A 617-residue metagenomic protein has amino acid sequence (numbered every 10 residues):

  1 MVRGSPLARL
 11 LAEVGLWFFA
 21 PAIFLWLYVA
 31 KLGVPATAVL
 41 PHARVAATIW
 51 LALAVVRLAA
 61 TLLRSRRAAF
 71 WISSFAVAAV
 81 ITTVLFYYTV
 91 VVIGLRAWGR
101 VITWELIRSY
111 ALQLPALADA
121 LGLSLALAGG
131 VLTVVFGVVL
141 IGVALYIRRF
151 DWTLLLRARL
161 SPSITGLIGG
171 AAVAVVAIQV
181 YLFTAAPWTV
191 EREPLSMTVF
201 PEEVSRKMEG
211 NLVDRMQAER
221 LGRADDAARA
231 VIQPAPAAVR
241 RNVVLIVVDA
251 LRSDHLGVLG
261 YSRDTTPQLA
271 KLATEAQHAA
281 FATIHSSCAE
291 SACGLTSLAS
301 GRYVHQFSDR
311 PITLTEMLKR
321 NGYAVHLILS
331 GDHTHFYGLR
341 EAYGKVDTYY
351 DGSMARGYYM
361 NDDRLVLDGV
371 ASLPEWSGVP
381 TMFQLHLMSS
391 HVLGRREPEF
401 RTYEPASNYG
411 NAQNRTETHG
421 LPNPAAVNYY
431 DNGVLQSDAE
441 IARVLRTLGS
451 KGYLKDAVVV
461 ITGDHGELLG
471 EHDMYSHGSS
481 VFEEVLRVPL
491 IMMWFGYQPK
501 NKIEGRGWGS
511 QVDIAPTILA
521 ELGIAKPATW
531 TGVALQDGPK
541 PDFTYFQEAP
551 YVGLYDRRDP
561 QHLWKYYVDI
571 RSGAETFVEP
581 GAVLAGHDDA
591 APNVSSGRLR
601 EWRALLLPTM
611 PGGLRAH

Functional and structural regions predicted by a protein language model:
M1-P194: Transmembrane and membrane-interface helices of multi-pass, inner-membrane envelope-modifying transferases
V34-A43, G357, N423-V434, R446 (+4 more regions): Active-site rim elements
L114, A186, E193, M197-T198 (+1 more regions): C-terminal accessory region downstream of the catalytic core in glycan-modifying enzymes
A172-I246, A250-Q413, L522, L535: Active-site-proximal alpha/beta segments of enzymes that process anionic O-linked groups
T198-G210, D225-P234, L367-E375, N408-V459 (+1 more regions): A long, amphipathic alpha-helix that forms part of the scaffold/cap immediately adjacent to metal-dependent active
D264, G449, Y453-K500: Histidine-centered active-site microenvironments of extracellular/periplasmic hydrolases and transferases
F281, S287-S300, E417-G420, S476-K540: Substrate-binding rim/cap in mid-to-C-terminal beta-strand-loop elements of soluble/periplasmic
E467-E471, A520-L584: C-terminal cap/loop subdomain of S1 sulfatases and analogous C-terminal strand-loop tails that border
